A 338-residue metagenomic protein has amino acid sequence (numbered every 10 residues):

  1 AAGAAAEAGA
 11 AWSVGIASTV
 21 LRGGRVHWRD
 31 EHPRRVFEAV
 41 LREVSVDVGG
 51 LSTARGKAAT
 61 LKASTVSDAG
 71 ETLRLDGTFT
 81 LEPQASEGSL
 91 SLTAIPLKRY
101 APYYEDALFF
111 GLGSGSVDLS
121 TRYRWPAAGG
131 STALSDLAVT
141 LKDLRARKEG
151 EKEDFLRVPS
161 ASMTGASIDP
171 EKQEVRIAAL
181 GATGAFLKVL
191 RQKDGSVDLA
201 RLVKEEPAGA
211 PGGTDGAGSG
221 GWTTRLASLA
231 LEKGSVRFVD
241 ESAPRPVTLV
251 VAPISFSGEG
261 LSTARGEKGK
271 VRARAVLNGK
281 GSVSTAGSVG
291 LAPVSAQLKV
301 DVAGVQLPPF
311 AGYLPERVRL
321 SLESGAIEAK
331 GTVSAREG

Functional and structural regions predicted by a protein language model:
A1-V26, G88, G113, R122-K193 (+2 more regions): Flexible beta-edge/linker motif
A2-Y104, G113-S120, W125-A127, P207-A311: Elongated, acidic membrane-bridging lipid-handling scaffolds and related periplasm/extracellular "bridge/tunnel" systems
E105-F109, K148-G150, L314-R319: Extracellular loop and loop/strand-boundary signature of outer-membrane beta-barrel proteins
G111-G113, E323-A326: Short sequence motifs at beta-strands and strand-loop junctions characteristic of Gram-negative outer-membrane
S116-D118, V158, A326: Transmembrane beta-barrel architecture of outer-membrane proteins
G195-R201: Acidic/polar low-complexity surface segments
V203-E205: Repeat-associated, polar segments at repeat-unit boundaries in modular proteins
